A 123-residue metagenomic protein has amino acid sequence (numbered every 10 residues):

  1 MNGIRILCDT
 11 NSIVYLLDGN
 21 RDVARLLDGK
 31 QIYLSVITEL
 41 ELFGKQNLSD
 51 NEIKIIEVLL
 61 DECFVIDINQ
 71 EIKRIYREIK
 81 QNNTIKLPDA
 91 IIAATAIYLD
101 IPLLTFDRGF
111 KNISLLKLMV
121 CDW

Functional and structural regions predicted by a protein language model:
M1-I4, I97-W123: Acidic, PIN/NYN-like endoribonuclease modules and their adjacent C-terminal/linker elements
M1-L34, G44-E57: Short, well-structured N-terminal submotif of metal-dependent ribonuclease cores
I4, F64-F106: Active-site neighborhoods of divalent-metal-dependent phosphate/nucleic-acid chemistry enzymes
D9-T10, T38, F106: A secondary-structure boundary/capping signal
I13, E39-L42, K73, F110-K111: A generic structural signal for short hydrophobic patches within well-formed alpha-helices
D18, D28, N47, D61 (+2 more regions): A generic structural signal for secondary-structure junctions that act as hinges or helix/strand caps at the edges
Y33, I66, M119-C121: General small-molecule cofactor/ligand-binding pocket signal
S49-I53, N83, V120-W123: Short, hinge-like loop/turn segments at secondary-structure boundaries
